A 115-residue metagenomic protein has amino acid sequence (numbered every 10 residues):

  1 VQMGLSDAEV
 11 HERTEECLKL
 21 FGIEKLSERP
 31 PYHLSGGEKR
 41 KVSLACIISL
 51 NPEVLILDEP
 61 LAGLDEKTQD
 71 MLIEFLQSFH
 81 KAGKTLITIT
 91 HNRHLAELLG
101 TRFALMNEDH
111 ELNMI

Functional and structural regions predicted by a protein language model:
A8-L26: Conserved ABC ATPase "signature" region
P30-L34, E38: Conserved ABC ATPase signature
L44: Hydrophobic anchor residue at the start of the ABC signature
L55-D58: Catalytic Walker B motif of ABC-type/P-loop ATPase nucleotide-binding domains
L61-A62: Short loop immediately C-terminal to the Walker-B catalytic DE motif in ABC-type ATPase nucleotide-binding domains
E66-T68: Helix N-cap at the start of a conserved alpha-helix in ABC-type nucleotide-binding domains
I89-H91: H-loop/switch region of ABC-family ATPase nucleotide-binding domains
